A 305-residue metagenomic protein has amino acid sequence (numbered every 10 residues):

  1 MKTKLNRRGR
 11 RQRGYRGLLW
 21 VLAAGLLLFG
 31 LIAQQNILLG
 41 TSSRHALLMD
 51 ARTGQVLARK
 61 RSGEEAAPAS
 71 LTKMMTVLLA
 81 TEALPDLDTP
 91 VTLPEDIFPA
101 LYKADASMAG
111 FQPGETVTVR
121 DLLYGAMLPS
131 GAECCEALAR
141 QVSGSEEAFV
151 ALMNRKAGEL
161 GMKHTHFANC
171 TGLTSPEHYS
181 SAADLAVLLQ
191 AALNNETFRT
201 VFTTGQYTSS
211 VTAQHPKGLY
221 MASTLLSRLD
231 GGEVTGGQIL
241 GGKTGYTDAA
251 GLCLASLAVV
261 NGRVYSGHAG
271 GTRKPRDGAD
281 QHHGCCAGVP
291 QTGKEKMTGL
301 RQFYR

Functional and structural regions predicted by a protein language model:
M1-Y15: N-terminal Lys/Arg-rich, disordered targeting/topogenic segments
L5, L28, M297-L300: Leucine-biased recognition of intrinsically disordered, low-complexity hydrophobic segments
R11, A33-Q34, R301: Intrinsically disordered, low-complexity regions enriched in polar/acidic and amide residues
G14-L18, R59-S62, V91-E95, K103-S107 (+2 more regions): A generic short-segment signal for beta-strand/edge and adjacent turn/coil regions
Y15-Q35: Sec-dependent N-terminal signal peptides of Gram-positive bacterial secreted proteins and lipoproteins
V21-L22, L27, K73, H282-C285 (+1 more regions): Generic low-polarity alpha-helical segments
G30-A183, A192-E196, V260: Active-site-adjacent loops and short helices of periplasmic peptidoglycan-processing enzymes
G40-H45, G144-Y304: Penicillin-recognizing serine hydrolase domain
